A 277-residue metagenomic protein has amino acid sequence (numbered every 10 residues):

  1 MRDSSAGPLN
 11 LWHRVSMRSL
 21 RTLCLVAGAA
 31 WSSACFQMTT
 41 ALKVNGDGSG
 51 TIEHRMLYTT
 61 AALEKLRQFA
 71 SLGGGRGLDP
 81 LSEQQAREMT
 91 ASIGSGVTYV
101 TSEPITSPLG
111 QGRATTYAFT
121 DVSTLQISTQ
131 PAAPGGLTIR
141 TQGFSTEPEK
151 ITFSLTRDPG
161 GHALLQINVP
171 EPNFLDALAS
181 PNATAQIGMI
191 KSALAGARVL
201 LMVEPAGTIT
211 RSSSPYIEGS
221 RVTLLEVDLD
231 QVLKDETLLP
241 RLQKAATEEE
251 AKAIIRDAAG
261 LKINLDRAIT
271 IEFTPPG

Functional and structural regions predicted by a protein language model:
D3-S5: Extreme N-terminal basic, low-complexity initiation segments that serve as generic localization/processing leaders
P8-C24: Bacterial N-terminal signal peptides that target proteins for export
H13, A70-G74, A246, K262: Short, flexible coil/linker elements and helix-boundary hinge sites characteristic of intrinsically disordered
L25-A29: Hydrophobic helical h-region of N-terminal Sec-dependent signal peptides in bacterial secretory/periplasmic proteins
W31-A34: C-terminal motif of bacterial Sec signal peptides marking the signal peptidase cleavage site
F36-T39: Short, surface-exposed coil-to-beta transition loops
A41-V122: N-terminal Sec/ER secretory leader and immediately downstream segment of secreted/extracellular precursors
A91-G277: Mature, soluble, non-transmembrane domains
